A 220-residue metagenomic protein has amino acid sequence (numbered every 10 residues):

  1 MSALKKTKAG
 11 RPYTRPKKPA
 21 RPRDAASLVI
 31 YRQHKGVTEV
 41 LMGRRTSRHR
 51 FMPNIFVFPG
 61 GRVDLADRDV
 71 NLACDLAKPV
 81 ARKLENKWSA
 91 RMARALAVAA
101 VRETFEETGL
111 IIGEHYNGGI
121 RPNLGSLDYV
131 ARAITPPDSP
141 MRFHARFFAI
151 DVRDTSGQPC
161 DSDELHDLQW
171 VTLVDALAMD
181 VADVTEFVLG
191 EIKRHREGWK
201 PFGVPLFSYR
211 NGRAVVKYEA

Functional and structural regions predicted by a protein language model:
S2-R15, R23, P79-E85, R121-A220: Nudix hydrolase/Nudix homology domain
K5-V37, L72, A81-A93: An N-terminal domain-cap segment
K18-L41, T46-C74: Conserved N-terminal beta-strand and adjoining loop/helix that marks the start of the Nudix/MutT-like hydrolase domain
A26, A95-R102, D183-G190: A structural signal for well-ordered alpha-helical segments within the folded catalytic domains of diverse enzymes
I30, R45, I112, I150-V152: Hydrophobic side chains in beta-strands
Q33, V63, G109, R153 (+1 more regions): Residue-level marker of positions within ordered structural domains that often coincide with functionally constrained
F58-L124, F148: The catalytic Nudix box helix
